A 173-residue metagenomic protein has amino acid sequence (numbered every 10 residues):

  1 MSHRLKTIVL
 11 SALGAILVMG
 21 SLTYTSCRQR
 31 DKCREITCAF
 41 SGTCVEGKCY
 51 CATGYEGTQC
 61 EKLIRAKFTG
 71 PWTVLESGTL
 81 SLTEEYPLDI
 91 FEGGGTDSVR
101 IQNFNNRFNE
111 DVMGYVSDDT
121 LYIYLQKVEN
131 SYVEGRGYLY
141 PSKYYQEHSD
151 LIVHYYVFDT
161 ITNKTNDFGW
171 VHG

Functional and structural regions predicted by a protein language model:
M1-C27: Sec-dependent bacterial lipoprotein signal peptides
R28-K32, C60-G70: Short domain-boundary/entry signatures in modular proteins, especially in secreted/extracellular architectures
K32-S41: Disulfide-braced loops of extracellular cysteine-rich modules
G42-T53: Extracellular cysteine-rich, disulfide-stabilized repeat modules
R65-E84, I101: Tryptophan-anchored aromatic micro-motifs
G78, M113-G173: Beta-sheet ligand-binding and adhesion/scaffold domains
L82-T96, Q102-R107, Y122-E129, H148: Extracellular or exported targeting regions of proteins
